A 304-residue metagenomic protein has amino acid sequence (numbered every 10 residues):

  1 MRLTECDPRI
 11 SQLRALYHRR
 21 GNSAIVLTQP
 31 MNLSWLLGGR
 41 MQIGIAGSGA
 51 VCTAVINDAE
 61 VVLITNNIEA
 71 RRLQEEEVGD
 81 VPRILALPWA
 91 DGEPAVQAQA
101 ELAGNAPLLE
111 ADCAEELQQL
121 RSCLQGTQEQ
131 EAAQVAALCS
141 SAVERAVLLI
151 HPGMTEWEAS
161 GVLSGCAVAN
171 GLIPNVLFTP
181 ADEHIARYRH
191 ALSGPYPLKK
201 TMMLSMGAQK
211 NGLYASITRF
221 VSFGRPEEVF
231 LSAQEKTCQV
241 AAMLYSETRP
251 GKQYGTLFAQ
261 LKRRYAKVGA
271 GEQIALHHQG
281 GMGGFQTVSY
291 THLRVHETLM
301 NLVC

Functional and structural regions predicted by a protein language model:
M1-E297: Active-site neighborhoods and metal-handling regions in enzymes and metal-associated proteins
V303-C304: Hydrophobic alpha-helical segments, chiefly the membrane-spanning helices and signal/signal-anchor peptides
